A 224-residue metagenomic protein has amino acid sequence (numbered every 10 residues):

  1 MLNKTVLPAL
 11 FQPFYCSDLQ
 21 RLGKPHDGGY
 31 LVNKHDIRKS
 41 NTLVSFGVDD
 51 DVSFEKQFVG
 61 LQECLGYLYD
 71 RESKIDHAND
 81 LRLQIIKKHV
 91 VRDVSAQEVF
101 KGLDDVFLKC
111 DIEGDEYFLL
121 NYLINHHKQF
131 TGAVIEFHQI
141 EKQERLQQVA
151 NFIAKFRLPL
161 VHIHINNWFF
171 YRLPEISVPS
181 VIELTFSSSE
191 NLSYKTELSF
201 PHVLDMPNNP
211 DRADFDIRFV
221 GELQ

Functional and structural regions predicted by a protein language model:
M1-V44, D51, Q57, K87 (+2 more regions): Rossmann-like AdoMet/SAM-dependent catalytic core
D36-R38, F58-Q62, L123-F130: Short, conserved loop/helix-junction motifs that constitute active-site signature segments in enzyme catalytic cores
F46, Y69, L108-C110, I135: Active-site flanking residues adjacent to catalytic metal/cofactor-binding acidic residues
D49-D50, D115: Conserved glycine-rich SAM-binding loop
D50-D51, L68-H77: Short, polar loop motifs at secondary-structure junctions
F58-G60, K74-L83, N125: Short loop/helix-cap segments at secondary-structure boundaries that form the rim of catalytic
D76-Y117: S-adenosyl-L-methionine
E116-N151: A short alpha/beta connector and helix-capping loop motif
